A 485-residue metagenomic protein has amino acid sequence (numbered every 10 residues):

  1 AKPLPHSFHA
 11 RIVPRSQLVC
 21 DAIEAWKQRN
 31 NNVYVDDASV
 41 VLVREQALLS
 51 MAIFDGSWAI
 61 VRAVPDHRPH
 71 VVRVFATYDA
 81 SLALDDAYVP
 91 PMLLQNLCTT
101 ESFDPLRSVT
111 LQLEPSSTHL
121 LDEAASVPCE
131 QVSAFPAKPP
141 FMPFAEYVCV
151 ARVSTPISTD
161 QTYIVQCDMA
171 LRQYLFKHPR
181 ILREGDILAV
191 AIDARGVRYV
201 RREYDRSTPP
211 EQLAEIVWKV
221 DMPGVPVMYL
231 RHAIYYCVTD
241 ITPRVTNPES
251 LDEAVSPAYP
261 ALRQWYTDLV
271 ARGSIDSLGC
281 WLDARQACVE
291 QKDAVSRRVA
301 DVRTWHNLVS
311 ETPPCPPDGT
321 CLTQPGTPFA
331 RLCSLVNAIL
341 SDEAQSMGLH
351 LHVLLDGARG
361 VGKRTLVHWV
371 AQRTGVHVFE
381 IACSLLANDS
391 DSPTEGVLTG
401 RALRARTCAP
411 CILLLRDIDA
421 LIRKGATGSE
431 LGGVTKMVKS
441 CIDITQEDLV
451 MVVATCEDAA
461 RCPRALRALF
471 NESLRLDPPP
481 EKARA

Functional and structural regions predicted by a protein language model:
A1-A485: Accessory N-terminal regulatory regions that flank AAA+/P-loop NTPase motors
